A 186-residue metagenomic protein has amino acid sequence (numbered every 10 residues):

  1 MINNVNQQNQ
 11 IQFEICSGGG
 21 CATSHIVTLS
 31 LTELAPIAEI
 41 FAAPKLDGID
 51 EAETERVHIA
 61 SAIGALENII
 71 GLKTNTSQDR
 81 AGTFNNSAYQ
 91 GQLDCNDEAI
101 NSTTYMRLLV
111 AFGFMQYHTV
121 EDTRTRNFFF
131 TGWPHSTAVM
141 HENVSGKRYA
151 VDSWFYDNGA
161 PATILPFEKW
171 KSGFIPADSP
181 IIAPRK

Functional and structural regions predicted by a protein language model:
M1-I49: N-terminal accessory/pre-domain segments preceding catalytic cores
V5, C21, A43-L46, D50 (+6 more regions): Generic preference for well-ordered secondary structure
C16-L29, A65-N75, T125-F128: Short, charged N-terminal helix-start/capping segments
T32-A35, E53, V57, G64 (+1 more regions): Generic alpha-helical secondary structure signal
T54-H118: Mid-length scaffold segments of soluble, non-membrane domains
N85-N86, E142-G146, I175-D178: Short alpha-helical linear motifs
R107-E168: Hydrophobic/aromatic-rich core segments of domains that either
W170-K186: Low-complexity, Gly/Ser/Thr/Pro-rich intrinsically disordered linker/tail segments
